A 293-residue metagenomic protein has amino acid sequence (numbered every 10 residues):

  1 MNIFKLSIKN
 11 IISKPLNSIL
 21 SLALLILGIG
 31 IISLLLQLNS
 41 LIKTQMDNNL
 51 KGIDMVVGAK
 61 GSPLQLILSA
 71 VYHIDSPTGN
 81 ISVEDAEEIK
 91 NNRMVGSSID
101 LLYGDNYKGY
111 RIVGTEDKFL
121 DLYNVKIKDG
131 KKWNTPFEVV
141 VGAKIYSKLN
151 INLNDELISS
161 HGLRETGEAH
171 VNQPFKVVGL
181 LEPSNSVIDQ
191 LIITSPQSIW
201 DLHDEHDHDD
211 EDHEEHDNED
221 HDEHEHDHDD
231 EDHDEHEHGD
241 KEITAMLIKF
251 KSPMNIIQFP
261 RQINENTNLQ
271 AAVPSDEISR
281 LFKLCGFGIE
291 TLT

Functional and structural regions predicted by a protein language model:
M1-S13, D47, D54, Q197 (+2 more regions): Feature of multi-pass inner-membrane transport and sensor proteins that recognizes transmembrane helices together
M1-S33: N-terminal Sec/SRP start-transfer signal
L6-S13, T44-N48, Q262, N268 (+1 more regions): Short amphipathic alpha-helical coupling elements at transmembrane boundaries
A23, E290-T293: Internal alpha-helical transmembrane segments of multipass membrane proteins, especially hydrophobic lipid-embedded
L36-R111, K118, T135, F259-R261 (+1 more regions): Hydrophobic, regular-secondary-structure patches
I53, F137, E242-M246: Short amphipathic alpha-helical segments
N106-E116, V125-D207: Hydrophobic secondary-structure segments that place a key small or acidic residue at a functional site
V171-P174, L180-E290: Mechanotransmission and gating elements of multispan inner-membrane complexes involved in transport and envelope
